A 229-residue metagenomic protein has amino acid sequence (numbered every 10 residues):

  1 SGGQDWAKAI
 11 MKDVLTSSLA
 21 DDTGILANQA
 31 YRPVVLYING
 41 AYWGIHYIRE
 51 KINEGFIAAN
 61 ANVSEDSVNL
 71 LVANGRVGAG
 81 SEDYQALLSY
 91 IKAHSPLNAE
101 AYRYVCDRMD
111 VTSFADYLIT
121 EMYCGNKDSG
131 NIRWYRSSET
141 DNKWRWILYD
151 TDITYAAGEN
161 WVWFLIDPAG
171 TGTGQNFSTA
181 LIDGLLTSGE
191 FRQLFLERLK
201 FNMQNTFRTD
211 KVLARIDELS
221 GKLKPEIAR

Functional and structural regions predicted by a protein language model:
S1-G2, S18, D128: Trp/Tyr-centric glycan-recognition "aromatic platform" motifs on solvent-exposed beta-strand/loop surfaces
S1-I10: Fold-level signature of zinc-dependent metallopeptidase catalytic domains
D5, L26, P33-Y37, Y42-H46 (+2 more regions): Middle-to-C-terminal accessory/interaction subdomains
M11-I25: Zn2+-dependent metallopeptidase catalytic core
A30, L36, K51, V63-E65 (+1 more regions): Short, charged N-terminal helix-start/capping segments
I48-A73: Acidic, His- and aromatic-enriched active-site or binding-groove loops in soluble protein domains that engage sugars
